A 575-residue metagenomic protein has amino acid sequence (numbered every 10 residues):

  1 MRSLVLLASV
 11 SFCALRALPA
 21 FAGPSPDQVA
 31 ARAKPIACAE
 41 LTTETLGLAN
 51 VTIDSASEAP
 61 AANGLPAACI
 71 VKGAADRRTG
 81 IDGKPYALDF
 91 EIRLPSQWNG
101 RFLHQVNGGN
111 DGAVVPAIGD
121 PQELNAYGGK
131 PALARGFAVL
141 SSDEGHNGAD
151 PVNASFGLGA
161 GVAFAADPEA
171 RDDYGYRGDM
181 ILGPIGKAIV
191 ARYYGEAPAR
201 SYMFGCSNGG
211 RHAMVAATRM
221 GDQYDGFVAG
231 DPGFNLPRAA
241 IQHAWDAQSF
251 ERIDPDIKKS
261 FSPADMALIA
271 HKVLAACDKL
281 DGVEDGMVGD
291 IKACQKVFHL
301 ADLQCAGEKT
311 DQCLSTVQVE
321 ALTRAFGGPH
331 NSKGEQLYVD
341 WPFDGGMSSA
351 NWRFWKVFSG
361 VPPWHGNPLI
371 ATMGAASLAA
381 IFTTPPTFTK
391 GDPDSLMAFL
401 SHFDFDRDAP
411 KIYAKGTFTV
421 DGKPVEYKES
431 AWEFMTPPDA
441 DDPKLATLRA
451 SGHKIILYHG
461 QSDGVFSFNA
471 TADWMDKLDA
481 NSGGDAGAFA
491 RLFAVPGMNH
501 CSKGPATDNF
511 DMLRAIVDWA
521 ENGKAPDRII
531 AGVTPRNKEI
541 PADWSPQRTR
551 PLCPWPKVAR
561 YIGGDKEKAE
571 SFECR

Functional and structural regions predicted by a protein language model:
F21-R101, V114-G119, N125-Y127, A270 (+5 more regions): Catalytic-loop region of hydrolases
I81-P85, V114-P121, E144, D150-G161 (+9 more regions): Short, solvent-exposed loop/turn and secondary-structure capping segments
G109-G195, I241-Q242, S249, H402-E433 (+1 more regions): Cap/lid segment of the alpha/beta-hydrolase catalytic domain
E196-S207: Alpha/beta-hydrolase fold nucleophile elbow
G205-G209, A213, D463: Gly/Ala-rich beta-loop-alpha elbow adjacent to hydrolase catalytic centers
V215-A217, D222-S332: A catalytic-pocket lid/entrance helix-loop region that shapes and gates access to the active site across common
I456-H459: Short beta-strand/loop motif that positions the catalytic acidic residue of the alpha/beta-hydrolase fold
F489-K503, P535-N537: Histidine-bearing beta->alpha loop at or near hydrolase active sites
